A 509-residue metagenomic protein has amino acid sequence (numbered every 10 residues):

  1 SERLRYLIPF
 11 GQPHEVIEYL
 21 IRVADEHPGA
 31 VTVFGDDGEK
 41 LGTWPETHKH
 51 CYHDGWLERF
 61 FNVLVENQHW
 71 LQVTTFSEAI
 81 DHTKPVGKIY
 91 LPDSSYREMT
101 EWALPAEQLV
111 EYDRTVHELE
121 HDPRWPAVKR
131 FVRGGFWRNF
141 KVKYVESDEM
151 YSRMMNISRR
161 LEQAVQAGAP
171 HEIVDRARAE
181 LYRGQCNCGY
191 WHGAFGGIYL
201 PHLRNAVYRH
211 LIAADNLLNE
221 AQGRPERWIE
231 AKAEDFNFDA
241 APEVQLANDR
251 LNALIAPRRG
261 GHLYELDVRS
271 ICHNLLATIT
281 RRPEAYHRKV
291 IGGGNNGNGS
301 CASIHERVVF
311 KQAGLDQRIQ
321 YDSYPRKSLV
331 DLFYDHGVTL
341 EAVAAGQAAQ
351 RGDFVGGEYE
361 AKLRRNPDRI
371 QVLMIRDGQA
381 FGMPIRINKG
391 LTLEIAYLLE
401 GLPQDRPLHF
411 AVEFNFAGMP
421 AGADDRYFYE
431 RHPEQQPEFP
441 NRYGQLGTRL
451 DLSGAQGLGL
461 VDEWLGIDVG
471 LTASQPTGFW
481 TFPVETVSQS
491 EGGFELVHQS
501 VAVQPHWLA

Functional and structural regions predicted by a protein language model:
R3-L251, A256-G260, V268-I271, W464-G466 (+1 more regions): Active-site and substrate-binding clefts of carbohydrate-active enzymes
G189, Y199-H202, A206-E226, G346-V355 (+2 more regions): Terminal, compositionally biased non-globular sequences in eukaryotic proteins
D249-K362, L373: Acidic-aromatic substrate-binding/catalytic surfaces of carbohydrate-active enzymes
G260, Y264-I271, T278-E284, V290 (+2 more regions): Acidic (Asp/Glu-rich), glycine- and aromatic
A349-G382, T392-Q404, G454-A509: Beta-strand-rich recognition/accessory modules
I385: Extended lipid/amphipathic-ligand handling interfaces
V412, A417, D425-P437, G447-G478: Surface-exposed interaction patch
A421-Y443, P483-Q499: Solvent-exposed beta-strand/loop surfaces of large extracellular or lumenal domains
